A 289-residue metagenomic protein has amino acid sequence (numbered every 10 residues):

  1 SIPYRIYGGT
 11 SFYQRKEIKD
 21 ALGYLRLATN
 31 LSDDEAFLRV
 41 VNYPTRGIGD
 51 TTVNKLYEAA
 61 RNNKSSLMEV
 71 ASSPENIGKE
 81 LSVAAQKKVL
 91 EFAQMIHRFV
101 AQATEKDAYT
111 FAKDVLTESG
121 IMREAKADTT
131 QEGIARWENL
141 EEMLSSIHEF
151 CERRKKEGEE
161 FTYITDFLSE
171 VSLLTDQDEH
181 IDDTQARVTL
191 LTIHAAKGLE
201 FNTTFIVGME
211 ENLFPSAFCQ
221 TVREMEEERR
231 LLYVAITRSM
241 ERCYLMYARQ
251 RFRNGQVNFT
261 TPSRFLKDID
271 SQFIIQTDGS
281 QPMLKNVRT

Functional and structural regions predicted by a protein language model:
S1-P3, R15, L22-I275: Conserved helicase C-terminal RecA-like lobe
Y7-R15: Conserved helicase motor
I269-T289: Acidic, low-complexity intrinsically disordered tails
